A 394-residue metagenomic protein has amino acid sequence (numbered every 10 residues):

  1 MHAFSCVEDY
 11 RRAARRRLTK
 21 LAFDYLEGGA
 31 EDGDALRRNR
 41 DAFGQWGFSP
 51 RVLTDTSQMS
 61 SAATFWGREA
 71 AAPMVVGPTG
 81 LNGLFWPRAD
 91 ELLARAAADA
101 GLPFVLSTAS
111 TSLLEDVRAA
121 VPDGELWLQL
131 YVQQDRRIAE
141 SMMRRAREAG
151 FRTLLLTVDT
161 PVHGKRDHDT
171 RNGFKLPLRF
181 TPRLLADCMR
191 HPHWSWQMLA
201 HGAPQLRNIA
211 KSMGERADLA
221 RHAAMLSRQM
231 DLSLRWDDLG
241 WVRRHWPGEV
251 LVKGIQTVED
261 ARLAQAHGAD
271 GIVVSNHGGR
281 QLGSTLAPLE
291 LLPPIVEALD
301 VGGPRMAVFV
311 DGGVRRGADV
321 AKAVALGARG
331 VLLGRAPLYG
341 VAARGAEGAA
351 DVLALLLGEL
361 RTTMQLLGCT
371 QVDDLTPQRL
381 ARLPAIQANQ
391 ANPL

Functional and structural regions predicted by a protein language model:
M1-G47, E290-V310, R315-L394: Alpha/beta catalytic cores of nucleotide-metabolism and tRNA/nucleoside-modifying enzymes
M1-G67, F174-L234, D373-L375, A381-L394: An N-cap/entry alpha-helix motif that binds or orients negatively charged groups
A30-E31, T108-S112, Q134, Q256 (+1 more regions): Short beta->alpha linker loops
G47, A62-T64, P73-G77, P103-S107 (+2 more regions): Short, conserved beta-strand segments within well-ordered enzyme catalytic domains that often line or immediately flank
A70-A109, L114: Glycine-rich active-site/cofactor-binding loop and its immediate structural neighborhood
V75-L81, G124-Y131, A223-M225: Short, basic, glycine/proline-bearing loop/turn elements
L81, R95, R137-V310, A318-Y339: Alpha/beta enzyme core
D99-A139: A gly/proline- and charged-residue-enriched helix-loop-helix capping module
